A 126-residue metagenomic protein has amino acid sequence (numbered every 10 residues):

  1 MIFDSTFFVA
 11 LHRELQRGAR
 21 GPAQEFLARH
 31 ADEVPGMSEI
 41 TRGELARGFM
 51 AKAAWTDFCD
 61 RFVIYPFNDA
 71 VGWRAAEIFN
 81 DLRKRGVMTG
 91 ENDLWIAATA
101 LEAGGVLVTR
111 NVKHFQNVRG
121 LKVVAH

Functional and structural regions predicted by a protein language model:
M1-M37, E44-F62: Short, well-structured N-terminal submotif of metal-dependent ribonuclease cores
F7, T41, V71, W95-I96 (+1 more regions): Alpha-helix capping/helix-boundary segments
S38, R42, K52-W55, G72-A76 (+1 more regions): A general structural signal for well-ordered alpha-helical segments in protein cores
I64-R110: Active-site neighborhoods of divalent-metal-dependent phosphate/nucleic-acid chemistry enzymes
R85, H114-N117: A beta-strand edge to alpha-helix "cap/lid" segment located at domain peripheries
